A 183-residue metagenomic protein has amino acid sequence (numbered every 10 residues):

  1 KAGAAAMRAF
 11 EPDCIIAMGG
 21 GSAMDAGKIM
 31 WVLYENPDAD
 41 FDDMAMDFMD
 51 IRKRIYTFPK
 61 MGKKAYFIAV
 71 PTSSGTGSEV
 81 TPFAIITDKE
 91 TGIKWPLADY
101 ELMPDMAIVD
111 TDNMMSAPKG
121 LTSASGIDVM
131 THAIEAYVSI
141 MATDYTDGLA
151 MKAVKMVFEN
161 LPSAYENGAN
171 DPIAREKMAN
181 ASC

Functional and structural regions predicted by a protein language model:
A2-V109: Glycine/threonine-rich beta-strand-loop-alpha-helix active-site module that forms ligand/phosphate-binding
F83-C183: Carboxylate- and glycine-rich phosphate/diphosphate-binding segment that chelates Mg2+/Mn2+
